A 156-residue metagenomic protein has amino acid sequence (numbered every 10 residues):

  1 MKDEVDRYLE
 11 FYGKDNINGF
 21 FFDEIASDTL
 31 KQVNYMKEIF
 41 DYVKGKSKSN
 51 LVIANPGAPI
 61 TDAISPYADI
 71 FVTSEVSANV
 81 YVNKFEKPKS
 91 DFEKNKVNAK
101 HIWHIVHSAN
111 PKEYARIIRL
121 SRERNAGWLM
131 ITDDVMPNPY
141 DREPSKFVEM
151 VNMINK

Functional and structural regions predicted by a protein language model:
M1-K156: Glycan-processing catalytic domains of CAZymes
